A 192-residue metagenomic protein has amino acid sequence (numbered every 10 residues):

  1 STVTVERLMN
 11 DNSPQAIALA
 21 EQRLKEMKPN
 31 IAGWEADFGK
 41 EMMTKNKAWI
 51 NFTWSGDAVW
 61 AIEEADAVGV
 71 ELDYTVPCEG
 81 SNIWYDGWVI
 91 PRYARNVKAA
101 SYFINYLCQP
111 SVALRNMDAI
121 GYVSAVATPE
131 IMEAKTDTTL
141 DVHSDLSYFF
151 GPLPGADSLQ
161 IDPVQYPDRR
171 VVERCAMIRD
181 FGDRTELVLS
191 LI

Functional and structural regions predicted by a protein language model:
S1, I83-V89: Periplasmic solute-binding protein
S1-D73: Ligand-binding pocket segment of bilobal, Venus flytrap-like solute-binding proteins
A18, Q22, E41, K45 (+4 more regions): Solvent-exposed, polar/charged alpha-helical surfaces in well-ordered, non-transmembrane soluble domains, broadly
K25-P29, T44, A48, E63 (+4 more regions): Sec-exported extracytoplasmic/periplasmic mature domains
E41, A156-I192: Conserved C-terminal helix/tail region of periplasmic/extracytoplasmic solute-binding proteins
G56-V59, G80-N82, A94-R95, S111: Solvent-exposed loop/turn segments at secondary-structure junctions within structured extracellular/periplasmic domains
G69-N82, P91-A94: Short beta-strand->loop
P91-R169: Mature extracytoplasmic/periplasmic domains
